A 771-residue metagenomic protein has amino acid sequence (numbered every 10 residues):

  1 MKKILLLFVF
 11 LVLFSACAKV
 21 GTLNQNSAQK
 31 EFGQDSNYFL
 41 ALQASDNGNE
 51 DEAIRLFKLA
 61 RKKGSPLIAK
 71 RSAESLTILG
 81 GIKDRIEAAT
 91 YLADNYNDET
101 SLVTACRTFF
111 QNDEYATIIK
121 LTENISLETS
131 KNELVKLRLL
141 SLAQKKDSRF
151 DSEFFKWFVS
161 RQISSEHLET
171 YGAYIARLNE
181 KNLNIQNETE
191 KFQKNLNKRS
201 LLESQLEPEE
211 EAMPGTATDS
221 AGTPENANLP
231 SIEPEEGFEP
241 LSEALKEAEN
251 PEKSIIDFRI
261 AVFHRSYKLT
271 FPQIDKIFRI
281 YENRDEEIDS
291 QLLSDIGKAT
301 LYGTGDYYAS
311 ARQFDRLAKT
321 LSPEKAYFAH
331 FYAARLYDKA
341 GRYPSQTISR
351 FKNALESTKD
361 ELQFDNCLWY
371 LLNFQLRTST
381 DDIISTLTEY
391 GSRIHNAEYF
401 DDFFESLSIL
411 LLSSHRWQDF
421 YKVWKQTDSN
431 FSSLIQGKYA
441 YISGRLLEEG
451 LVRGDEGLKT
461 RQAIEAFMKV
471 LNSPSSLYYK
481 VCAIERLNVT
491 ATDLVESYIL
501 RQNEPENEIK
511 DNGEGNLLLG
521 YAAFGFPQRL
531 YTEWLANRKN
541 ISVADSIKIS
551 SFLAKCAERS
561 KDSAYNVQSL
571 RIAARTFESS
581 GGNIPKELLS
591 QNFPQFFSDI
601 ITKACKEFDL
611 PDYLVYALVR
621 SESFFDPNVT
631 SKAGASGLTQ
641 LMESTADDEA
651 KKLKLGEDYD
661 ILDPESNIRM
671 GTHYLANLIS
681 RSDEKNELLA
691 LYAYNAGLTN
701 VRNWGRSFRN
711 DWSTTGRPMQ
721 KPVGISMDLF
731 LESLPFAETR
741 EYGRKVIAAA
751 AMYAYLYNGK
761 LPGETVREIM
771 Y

Functional and structural regions predicted by a protein language model:
I4-V12: Sec-dependent N-terminal signal peptides
C17-S75, E225-K268, P272, E496-G515 (+1 more regions): N-terminal leader/linker segments that initiate helical-solenoid repeat arrays
Q29-F39, G64-S72, K83-I86, N95-T104 (+19 more regions): Generic helix N-cap/helix-start motif at coil->alpha-helix transitions
L42, E74, I78, R107 (+10 more regions): Residue-level recognition of tetratricopeptide repeat
S45, T77, G81, F110 (+13 more regions): Specific register positions within alpha-helical solenoid repeats of the TPR/Sel1-like families, i.e., one
D84-N95, A116-S126, R149-R161, N184-R199 (+11 more regions): Alpha-helical repeat scaffolds
L202-L206, E210-N250, R445, N488-F596 (+3 more regions): Eukaryotic alpha-helical solenoid repeat scaffolds
E286-S290, G305-A309, T320, E324-Y327 (+11 more regions): Catalytic glycan-binding domains that act on GlcNAc-containing polysaccharides
